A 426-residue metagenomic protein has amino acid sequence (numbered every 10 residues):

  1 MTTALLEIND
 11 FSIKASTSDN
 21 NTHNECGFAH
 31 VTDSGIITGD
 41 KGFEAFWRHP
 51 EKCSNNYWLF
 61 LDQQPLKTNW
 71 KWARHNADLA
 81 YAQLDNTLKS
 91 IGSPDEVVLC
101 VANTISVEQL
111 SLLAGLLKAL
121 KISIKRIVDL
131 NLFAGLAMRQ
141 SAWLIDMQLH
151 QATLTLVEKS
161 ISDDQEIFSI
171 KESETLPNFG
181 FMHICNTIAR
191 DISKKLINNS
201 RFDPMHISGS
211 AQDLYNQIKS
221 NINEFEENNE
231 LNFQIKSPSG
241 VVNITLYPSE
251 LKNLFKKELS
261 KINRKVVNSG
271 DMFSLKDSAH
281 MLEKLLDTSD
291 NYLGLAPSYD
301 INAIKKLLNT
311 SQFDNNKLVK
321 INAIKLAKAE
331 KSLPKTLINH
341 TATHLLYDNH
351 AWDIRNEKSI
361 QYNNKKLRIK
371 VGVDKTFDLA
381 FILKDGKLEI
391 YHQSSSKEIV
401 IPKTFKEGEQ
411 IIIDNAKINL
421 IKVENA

Functional and structural regions predicted by a protein language model:
M1-T32, L136-K171, I218-L231: Gly/Thr-rich phosphate-binding beta-strand-loop-beta motif of the actin/hexokinase/Hsp70
D10-S12, V101-L110, Q148-T153, S278-M281: Gly/Ser/Thr-rich loops at beta-strand to alpha-helix junctions that form or flank small-molecule/cofactor-binding
F11-C100: Conserved phosphate-binding loops in N-terminal lobes of ATP-dependent enzymes of the actin/Hsp70/sugar-kinase
H75-R139, K159-I161: Active-site neighborhood for divalent-cation/phosphate handling
S93-T104, M205, G209, R264-A279: Short glycine-rich phosphate-binding loop at a beta-alpha junction
K159-P248, D271-H280: Phosphate-binding glycine-rich/basic clefts of nucleotide- and phosphate-handling proteins, predominantly
I222-A342, L346-H350, I354-D374: Helical "lid/coupling" subdomains associated with nucleotide-phosphate turnover
L345-A426: Forkhead-associated
